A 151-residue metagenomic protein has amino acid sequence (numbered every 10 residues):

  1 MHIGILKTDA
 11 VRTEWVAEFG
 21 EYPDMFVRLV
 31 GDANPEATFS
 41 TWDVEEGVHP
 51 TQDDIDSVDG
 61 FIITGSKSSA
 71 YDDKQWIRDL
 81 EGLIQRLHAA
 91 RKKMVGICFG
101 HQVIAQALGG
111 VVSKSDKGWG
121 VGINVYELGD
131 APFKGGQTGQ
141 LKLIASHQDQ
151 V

Functional and structural regions predicted by a protein language model:
M1-Q75, D79-G82, R86-A90: N-terminal beta1-alpha1 cap of cysteine-dependent amidohydrolase-like domains
A10, E46-V48, H101, W119 (+1 more regions): Residue-level detector of flexible, active-site-proximal loop/helix-junction positions within diverse enzyme catalytic
D24-R28, Q102, D149: Active-site phosphate/pyrophosphate- and oxyanion-stabilizing loops and adjacent acidic/basic residues in soluble
T38-S40, V111, K142: Conserved beta-strand segments of alpha/beta enzyme cores
W42-V44, S115, S146: Conserved beta-strand termini and adjacent loop/short-helix elements that scaffold enzyme active sites in alpha/beta
P50-D56, V103-A105, G135-G136: Short loop/helix-cap segments at secondary-structure boundaries that form the rim of catalytic
T64-D130: Cysteine-nucleophile active-site neighborhood
K117-V151: An acidic, glycine-rich "communication" segment
